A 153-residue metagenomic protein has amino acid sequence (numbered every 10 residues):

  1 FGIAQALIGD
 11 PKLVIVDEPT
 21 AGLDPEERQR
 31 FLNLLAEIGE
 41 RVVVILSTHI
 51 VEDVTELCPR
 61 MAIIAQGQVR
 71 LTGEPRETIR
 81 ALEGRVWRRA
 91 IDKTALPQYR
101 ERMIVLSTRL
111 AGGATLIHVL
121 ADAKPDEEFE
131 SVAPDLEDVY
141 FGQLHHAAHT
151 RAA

Functional and structural regions predicted by a protein language model:
I3: Hydrophobic anchor residue at the start of the ABC signature
D10: Conserved catalytic motifs of ABC-family nucleotide-binding domains
V14-E18, L23: Catalytic Walker B motif of ABC-type/P-loop ATPase nucleotide-binding domains
E18, E52, E137: Acidic-residue sensor for enzyme active/binding pockets
P25-E27: Helix N-cap at the start of a conserved alpha-helix in ABC-type nucleotide-binding domains
F31-V119: ABC transporter nucleotide-binding domain
I104-A153: C-terminal coupling/interaction segments
